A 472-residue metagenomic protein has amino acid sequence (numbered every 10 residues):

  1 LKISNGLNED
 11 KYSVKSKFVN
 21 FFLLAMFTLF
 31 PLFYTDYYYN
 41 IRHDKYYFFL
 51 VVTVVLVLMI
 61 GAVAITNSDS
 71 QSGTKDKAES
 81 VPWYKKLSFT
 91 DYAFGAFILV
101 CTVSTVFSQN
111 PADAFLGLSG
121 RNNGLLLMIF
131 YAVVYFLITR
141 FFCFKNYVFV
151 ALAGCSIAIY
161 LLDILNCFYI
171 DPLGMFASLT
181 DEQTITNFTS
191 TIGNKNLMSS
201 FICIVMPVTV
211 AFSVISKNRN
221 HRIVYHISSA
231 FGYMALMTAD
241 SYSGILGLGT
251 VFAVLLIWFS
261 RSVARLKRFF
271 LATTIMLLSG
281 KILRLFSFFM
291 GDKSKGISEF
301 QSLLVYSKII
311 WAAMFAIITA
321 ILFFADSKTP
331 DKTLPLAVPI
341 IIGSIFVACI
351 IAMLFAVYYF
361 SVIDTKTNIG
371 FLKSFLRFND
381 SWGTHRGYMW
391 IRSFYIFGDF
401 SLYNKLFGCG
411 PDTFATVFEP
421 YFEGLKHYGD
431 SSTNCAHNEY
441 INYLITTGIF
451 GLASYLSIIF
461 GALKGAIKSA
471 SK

Functional and structural regions predicted by a protein language model:
K2-I3, L7-D36, V52-V63, G95-V106 (+5 more regions): Alpha-helical transmembrane segments of multi-pass inner-membrane proteins
F33-Y47: Short, hydrophobic transmembrane alpha-helix segments
K45, F115-G124, Q301: Non-cytosolic membrane-interface motifs at loop->transmembrane helix junctions
G61-Y84, T102-L116, D171: Transmembrane alpha-helix boundary signature
T90-A93: Polytopic alpha-helical membrane-helix bundles and their juxtamembrane interface segments in multi-pass membrane
R121, L162-A177, M353-T413: Aromatic-rich transmembrane-lumenal/periplasmic boundary elements in polytopic membrane proteins
N194, T384-T433, T447-A453: TM-adjacent membrane-interface loops and short helices in multi-pass inner/ER membrane proteins
